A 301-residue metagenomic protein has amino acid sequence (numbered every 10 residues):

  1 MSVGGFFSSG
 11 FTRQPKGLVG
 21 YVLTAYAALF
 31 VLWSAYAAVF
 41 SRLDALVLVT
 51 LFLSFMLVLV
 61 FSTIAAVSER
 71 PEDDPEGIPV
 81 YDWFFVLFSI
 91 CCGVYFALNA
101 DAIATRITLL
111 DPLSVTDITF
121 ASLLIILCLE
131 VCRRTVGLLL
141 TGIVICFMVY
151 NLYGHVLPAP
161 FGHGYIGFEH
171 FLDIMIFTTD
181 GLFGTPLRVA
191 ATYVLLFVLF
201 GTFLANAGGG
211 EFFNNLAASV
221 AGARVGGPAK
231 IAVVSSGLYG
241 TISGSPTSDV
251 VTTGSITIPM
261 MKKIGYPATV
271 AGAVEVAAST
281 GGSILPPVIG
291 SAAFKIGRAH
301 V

Functional and structural regions predicted by a protein language model:
M1-D111, I118-S122: Conserved, well-structured core domains of diverse proteins
L23-A27, V115-L123, G227-I231, P267 (+1 more regions): Short hydrophobic alpha-helical membrane-embedded segments
S62-D73, C128-R133, A205-E211: C-terminal ends of transmembrane helices
D73-G77, A104-L199: Hydrophobic transmembrane alpha-helices of multi-pass solute/ion transporters
T119, L187, F200-L204, L238-S245 (+1 more regions): Hydrophobic alpha-helical transmembrane segments of multi-pass membrane proteins
N214-G282, V288, A292: Hydrophobic transmembrane alpha-helices that form the pore/transport pathway of multi-pass ion and small-solute
A299-V301: Conserved small/polar residues in nucleotide/adenosyl-binding loops
